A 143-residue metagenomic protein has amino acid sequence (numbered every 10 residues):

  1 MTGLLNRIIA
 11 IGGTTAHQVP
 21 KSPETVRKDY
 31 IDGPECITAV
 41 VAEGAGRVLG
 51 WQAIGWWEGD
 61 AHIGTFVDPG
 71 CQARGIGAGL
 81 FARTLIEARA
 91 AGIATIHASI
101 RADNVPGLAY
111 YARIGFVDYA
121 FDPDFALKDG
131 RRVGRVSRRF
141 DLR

Functional and structural regions predicted by a protein language model:
M1-H17, S137: Short amphipathic alpha-helix that is part of the acyltransferase structural core
I11-G70, F81-R83, E87, D124 (+1 more regions): Acetyl-CoA-dependent GNAT
W56, H97-R101, A112, V117-G134: Conserved catalytic-core motifs of GNAT/GCN5-like acyltransferases
C71, G75: Glycine-rich phosphate-binding loop
I76-G77, F81, S99: A beta-strand edge to alpha-helix "cap/lid" segment located at domain peripheries
L80, N104-G107: Conserved short alpha-helix immediately C-terminal to the canonical SAM/SAH-binding motif I of Rossmann-like
A88-I100, L108-Y110: Conserved GNAT acetyl-CoA-binding A-motif
